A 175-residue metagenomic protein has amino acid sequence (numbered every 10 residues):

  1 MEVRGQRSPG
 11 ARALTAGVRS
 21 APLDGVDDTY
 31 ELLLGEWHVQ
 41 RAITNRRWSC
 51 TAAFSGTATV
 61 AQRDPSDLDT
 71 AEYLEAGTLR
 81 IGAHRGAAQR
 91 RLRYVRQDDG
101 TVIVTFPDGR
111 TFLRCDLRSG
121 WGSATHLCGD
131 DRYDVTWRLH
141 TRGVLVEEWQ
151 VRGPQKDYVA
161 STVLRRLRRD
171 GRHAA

Functional and structural regions predicted by a protein language model:
G5, G17-A175: Soluble ligand-binding/transfer domains with enclosed cavities or grooves
S8-G10: Short linear/disordered segments characteristic of secreted peptide precursors and small low-complexity proteins
